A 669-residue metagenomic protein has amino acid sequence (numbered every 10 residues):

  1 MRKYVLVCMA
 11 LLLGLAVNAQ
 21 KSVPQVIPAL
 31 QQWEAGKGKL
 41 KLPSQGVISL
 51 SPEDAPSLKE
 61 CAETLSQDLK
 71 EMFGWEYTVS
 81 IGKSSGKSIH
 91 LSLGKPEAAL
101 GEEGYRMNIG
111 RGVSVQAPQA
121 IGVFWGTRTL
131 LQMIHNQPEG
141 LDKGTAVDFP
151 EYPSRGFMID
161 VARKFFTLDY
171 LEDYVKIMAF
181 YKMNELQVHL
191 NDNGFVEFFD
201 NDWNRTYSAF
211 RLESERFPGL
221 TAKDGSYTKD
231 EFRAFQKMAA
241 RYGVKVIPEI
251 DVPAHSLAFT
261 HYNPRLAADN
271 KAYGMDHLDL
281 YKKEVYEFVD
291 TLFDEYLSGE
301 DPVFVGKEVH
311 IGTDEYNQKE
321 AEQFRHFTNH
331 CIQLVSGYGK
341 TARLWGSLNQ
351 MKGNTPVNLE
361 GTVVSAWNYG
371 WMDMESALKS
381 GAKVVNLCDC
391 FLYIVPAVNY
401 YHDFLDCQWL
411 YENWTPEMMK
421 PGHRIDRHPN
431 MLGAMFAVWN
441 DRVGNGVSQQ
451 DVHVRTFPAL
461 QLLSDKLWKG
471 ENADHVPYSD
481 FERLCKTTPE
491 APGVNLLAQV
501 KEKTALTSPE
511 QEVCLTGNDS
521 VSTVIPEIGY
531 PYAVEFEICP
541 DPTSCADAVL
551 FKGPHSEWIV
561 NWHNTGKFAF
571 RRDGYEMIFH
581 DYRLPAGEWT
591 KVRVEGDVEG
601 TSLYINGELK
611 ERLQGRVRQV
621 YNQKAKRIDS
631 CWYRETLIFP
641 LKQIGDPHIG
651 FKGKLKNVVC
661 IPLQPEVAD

Functional and structural regions predicted by a protein language model:
Y4-L13: Sec-dependent N-terminal signal peptides
M9, A19-P150, A342-N349, E490 (+2 more regions): Acidic, contiguous N-terminal accessory segments
I48, L69, Q119, F157 (+6 more regions): Conserved, mostly hydrophobic/aromatic
A98-D276, E284, L292-E308, H330 (+1 more regions): Feature activates predominantly on carbohydrate-active enzymes
R155-I159, L186-V188, V246-I250, V309-I311 (+4 more regions): Hydrophobic faces of well-ordered beta-strands that scaffold small-molecule active sites in alpha/beta enzyme cores
F259-V363, W367-G381: Active-site neighborhood of glycoside hydrolase catalytic domains
V357-T362, Y369-E512: Flexible, acidic glycine-rich loops studded with aromatic residues
E502-D669: Extracellular glycan-associated modules
